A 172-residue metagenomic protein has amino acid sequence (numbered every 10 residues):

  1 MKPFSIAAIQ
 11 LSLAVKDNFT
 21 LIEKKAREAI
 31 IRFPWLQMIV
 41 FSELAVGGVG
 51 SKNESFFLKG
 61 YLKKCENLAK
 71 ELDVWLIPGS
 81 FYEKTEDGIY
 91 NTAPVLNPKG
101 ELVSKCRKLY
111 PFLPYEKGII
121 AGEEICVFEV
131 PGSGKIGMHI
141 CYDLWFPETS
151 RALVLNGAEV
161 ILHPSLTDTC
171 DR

Functional and structural regions predicted by a protein language model:
M1-S12: Short beta-strand segments enriched in small/hydrophobic residues
S5, P34-W35, K135, G157: Short loop/turn motifs at secondary-structure junctions
I6-A8, V40, I77, M138 (+1 more regions): Structural motif
Q10-S12, V40-S42, R107, S165: Residue-level recognition of beta-strand->loop/alpha-helix junctions
S12, K59, K135: Active-site oxyanion-binding pockets that recognize sulfate/phosphate
L13, A45, F81, Y110 (+1 more regions): Short, glycine/serine-rich, charged loops/turns that create anion-binding and catalytic segments at active sites
K16-P98, D168-R172: Cys-nucleophile CN-hydrolase/nitrilase-fold catalytic domain and related Cys-dependent amidase chemistry that acts on
K84-R172: Active-site catalytic loop in hydrolytic enzyme cores
